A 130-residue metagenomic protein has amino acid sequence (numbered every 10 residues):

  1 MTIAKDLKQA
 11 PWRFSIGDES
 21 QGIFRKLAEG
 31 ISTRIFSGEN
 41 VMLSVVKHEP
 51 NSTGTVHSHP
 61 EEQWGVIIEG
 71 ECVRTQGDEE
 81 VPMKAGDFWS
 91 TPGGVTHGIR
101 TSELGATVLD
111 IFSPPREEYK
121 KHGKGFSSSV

Functional and structural regions predicted by a protein language model:
M1-N40, G123-V130: A short, N-terminal "cap"/entry segment at the start of jelly-roll beta-barrel domains of the cupin/DSBH fold
A28, S44-S58: Conserved short histidine dyad/triad with adjacent acidic residue
E39, T75-E79, S102: Short strand-coil-strand connectors
M42, E71-V73, T96, G105: Structural motif
T55-E62, V95: Histidine-centered catalytic micro-motifs
E61-C72, G77: Glycine- and acidic-residue-biased ligand/ion/polar-headgroup-sensing regions
D78-G93: Short acidic-glycine-tyrosine-enriched beta hairpin
G93-E118: Ligand-binding loop in jelly-roll beta-barrel domains
